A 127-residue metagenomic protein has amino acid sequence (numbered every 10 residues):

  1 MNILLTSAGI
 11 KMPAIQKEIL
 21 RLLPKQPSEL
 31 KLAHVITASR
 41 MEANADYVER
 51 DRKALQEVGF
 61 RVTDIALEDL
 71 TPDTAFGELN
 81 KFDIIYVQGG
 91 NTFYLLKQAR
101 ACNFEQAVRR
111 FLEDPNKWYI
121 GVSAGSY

Functional and structural regions predicted by a protein language model:
M1-Q88: N-terminal beta1-alpha1 cap of cysteine-dependent amidohydrolase-like domains
K11-M12, T92-F93, S126: Glycine-rich nucleotide phosphate-binding loop and flanking beta-alpha elements of Rossmann-like dinucleotide-binding
P13, Y94-L96, G121: Short, well-ordered, mixed-charge alpha-helical segments that flank or form enzyme active sites
E78-K81, C102-N116: Catalytic-core regions built around general acid/base machinery
Y86-G89, L112-Y127: Catalytic nucleophile loop
G90, N103-A107, G121: Residues forming well-ordered secondary-structure scaffolds
T92-C102: Glycine/threonine-rich flexible loop motifs
